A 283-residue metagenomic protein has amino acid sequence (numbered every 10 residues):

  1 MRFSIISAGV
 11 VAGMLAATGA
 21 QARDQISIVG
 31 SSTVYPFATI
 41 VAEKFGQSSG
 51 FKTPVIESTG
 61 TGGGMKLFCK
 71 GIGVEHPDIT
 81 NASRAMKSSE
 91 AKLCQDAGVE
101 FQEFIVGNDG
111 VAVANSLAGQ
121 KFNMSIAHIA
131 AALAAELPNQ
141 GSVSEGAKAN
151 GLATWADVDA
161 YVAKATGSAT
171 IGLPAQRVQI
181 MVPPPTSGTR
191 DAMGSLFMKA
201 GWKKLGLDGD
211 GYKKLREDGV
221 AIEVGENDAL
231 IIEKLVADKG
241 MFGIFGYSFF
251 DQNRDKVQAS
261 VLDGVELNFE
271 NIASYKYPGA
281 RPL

Functional and structural regions predicted by a protein language model:
M1-I5: Positively charged n-region of N-terminal signal peptides that target proteins for export
S7-A16: Bacterial N-terminal signal peptides
A16-A22: Sec/Tat signal peptide C-region and signal peptidase I cleavage site
A22-L283: Flexible loop/hinge segments at secondary-structure junctions
